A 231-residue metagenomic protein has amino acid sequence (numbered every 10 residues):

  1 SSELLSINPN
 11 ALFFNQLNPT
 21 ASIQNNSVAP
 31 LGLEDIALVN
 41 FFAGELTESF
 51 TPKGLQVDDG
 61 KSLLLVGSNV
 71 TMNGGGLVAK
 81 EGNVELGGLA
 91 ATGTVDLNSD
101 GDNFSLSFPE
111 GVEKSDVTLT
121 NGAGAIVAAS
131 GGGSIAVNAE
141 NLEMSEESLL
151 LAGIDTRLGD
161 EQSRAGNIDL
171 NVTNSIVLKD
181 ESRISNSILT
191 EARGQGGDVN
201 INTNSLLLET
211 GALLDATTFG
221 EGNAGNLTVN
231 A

Functional and structural regions predicted by a protein language model:
S1-A231: Extracellular and secretory-pathway beta-repeat/beta-biased strand scaffolds
